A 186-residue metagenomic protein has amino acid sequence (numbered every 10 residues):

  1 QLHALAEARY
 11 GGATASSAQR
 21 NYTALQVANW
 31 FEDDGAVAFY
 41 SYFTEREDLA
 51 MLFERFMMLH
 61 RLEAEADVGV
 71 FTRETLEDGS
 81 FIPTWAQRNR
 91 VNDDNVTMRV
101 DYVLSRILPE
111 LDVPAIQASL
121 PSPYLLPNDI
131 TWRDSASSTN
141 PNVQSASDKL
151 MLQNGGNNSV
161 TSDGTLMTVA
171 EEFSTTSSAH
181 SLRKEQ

Functional and structural regions predicted by a protein language model:
Q1-Q19: Low-complexity, serine/threonine/proline-enriched polar segments
T14-Q186: Pan-zinc metallopeptidase signature
